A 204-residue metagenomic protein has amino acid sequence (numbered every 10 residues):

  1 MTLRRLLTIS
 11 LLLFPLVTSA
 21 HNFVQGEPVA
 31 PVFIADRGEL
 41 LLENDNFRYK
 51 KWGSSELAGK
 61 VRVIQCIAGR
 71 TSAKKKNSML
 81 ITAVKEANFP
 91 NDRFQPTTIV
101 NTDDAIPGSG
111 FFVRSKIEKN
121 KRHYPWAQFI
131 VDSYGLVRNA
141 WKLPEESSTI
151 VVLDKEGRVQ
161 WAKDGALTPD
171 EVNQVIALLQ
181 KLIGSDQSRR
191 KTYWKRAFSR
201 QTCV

Functional and structural regions predicted by a protein language model:
M1-R5: Positively charged n-region of N-terminal signal peptides that target proteins for export
L6-F14: Sec-dependent N-terminal signal peptides
P15-S19: N-terminal signal peptide c-region/cleavage motif recognized by signal peptidases
H21-W52, K75-K76: N-terminal "domain-start" segment that seeds a small globular fold
F47-N77: Short active-site neighborhood of thiol/selenol oxidoreductases, capturing the structured segment around
R70-N120: Structural microenvironment flanking redox-active thiols in thiol-disulfide oxidoreductases
Q95-I99, F111-P144: Short, internal strand/loop/helix patches that form the active-site neighborhood or redox-interaction surface
E146-V204: Thiol-/selenol-based redox modules, centered on thioredoxin-like and closely related oxidoreductase domains
